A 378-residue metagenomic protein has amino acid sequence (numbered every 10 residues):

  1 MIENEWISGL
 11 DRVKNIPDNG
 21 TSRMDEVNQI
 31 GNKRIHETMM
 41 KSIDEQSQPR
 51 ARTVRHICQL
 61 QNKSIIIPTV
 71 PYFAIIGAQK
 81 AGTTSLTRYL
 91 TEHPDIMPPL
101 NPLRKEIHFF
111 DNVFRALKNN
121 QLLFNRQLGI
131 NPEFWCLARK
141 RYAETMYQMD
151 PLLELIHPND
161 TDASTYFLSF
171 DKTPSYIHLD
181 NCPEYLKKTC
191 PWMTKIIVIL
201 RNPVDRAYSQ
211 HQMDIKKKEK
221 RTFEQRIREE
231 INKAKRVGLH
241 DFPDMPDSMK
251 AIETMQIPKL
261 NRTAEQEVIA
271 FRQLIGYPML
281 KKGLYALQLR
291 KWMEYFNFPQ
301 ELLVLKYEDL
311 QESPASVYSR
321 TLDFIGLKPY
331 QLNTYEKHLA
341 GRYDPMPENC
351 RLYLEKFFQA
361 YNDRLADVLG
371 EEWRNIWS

Functional and structural regions predicted by a protein language model:
M1-V13, P17-P174, T189, T194 (+2 more regions): PAPS-dependent sulfotransferase catalytic core
G9, R201-V204, N261-R272, P278-L280 (+2 more regions): The conserved 3'-phosphoadenosine-5'-phosphosulfate
A74, S85, Y185, K195 (+3 more regions): Amphipathic alpha-helical recognition patches that constitute DNA-binding helices
G82-T83, Y142, F170, L186 (+6 more regions): Generic structural signal for small/hydrophobic residues in well-ordered secondary structure, especially within
S85, N181-E184, L287, S316: Generic recognition of short, well-ordered alpha-helical segments
F134-L137, S175-D180, L280, E308-S313: Acidic-and-aromatic substrate-binding clefts and catalytic sites of carbohydrate-active enzymes
R139-Y147, P183, L289-R290, N362: Generic structural signal for well-ordered alpha-helices, preferentially at hydrophobic/aromatic core positions
L179-V198: ATP-dependent NMP and nucleoside kinases share a basic, alpha-helical "lid"
